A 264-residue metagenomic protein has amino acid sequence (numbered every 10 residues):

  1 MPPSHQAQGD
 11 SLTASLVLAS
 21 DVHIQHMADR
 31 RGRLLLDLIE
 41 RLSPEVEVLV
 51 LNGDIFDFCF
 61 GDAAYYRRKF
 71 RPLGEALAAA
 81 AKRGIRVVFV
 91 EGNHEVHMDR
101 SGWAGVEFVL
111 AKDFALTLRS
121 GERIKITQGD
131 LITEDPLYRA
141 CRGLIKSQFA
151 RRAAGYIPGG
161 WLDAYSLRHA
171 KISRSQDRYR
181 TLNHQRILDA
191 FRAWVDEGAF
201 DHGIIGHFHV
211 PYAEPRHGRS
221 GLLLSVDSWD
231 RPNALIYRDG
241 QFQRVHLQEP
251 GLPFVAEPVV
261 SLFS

Functional and structural regions predicted by a protein language model:
M1-L12, P258, L262-S264: Short, Lys/Arg-enriched, disordered terminal segments
P2, G9-S15, A19, I24-S120: Core catalytic region of metal-dependent phosphoesterases/phosphodiesterases, especially metallo-beta-lactamase-like
A7-G9, L116-R119, W194-V195, P215-R216: A short acidic-Thr-Gly-centered motif at the start of a beta-strand
F58-A80, K146, S173-F200: N-terminal short leaders/motifs
F60-G61, D99-S101, P136-L137, A213-P215 (+1 more regions): Short glycine-/acidic-enriched loop or helix-start segments at secondary-structure transitions that form or flank
G105-K112, K125, D130, D135-C141 (+1 more regions): Conserved beta-sheet core of the metallophosphoesterase superfamily
T127-D189: Active-site-proximal loop/helix segment associated with metal-binding centers of metalloenzymes
Q241-S264: Metal-dependent phosphoesterase/phosphodiesterase active-site architecture
